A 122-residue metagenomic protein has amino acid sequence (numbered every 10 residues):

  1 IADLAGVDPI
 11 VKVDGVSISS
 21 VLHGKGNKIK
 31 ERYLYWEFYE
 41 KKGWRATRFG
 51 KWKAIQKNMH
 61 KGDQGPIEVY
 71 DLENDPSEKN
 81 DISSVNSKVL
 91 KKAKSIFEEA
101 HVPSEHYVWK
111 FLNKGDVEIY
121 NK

Functional and structural regions predicted by a protein language model:
I1-A2, Y70: Beta-strand elements within well-structured catalytic alpha/beta cores of enzymes that handle phosphate/sulfate esters
A2-T47, K88, W109: Polar, surface-exposed loop/tail segments that function as active-site lids or cofactor/substrate-recognition elements
K42-G43, F49, A54, N58-I67 (+1 more regions): Long, internal low-complexity/basic segments
